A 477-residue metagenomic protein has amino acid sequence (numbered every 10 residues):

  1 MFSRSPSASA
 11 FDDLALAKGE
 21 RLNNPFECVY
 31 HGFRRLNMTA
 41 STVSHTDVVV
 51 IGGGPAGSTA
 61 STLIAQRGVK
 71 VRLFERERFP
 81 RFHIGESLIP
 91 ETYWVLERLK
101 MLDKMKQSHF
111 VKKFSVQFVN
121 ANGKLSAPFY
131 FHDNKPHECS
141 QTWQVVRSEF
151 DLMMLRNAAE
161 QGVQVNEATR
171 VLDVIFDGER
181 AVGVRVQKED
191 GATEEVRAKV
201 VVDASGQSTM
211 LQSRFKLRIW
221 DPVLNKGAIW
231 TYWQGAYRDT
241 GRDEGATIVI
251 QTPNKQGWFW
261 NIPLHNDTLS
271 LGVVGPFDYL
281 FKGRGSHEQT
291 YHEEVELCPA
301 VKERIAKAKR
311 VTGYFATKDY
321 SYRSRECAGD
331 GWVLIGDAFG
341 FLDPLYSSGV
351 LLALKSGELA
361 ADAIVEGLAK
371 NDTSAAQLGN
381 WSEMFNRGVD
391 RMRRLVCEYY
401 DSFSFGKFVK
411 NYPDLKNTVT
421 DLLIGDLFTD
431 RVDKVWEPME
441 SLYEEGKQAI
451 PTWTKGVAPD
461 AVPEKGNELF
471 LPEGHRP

Functional and structural regions predicted by a protein language model:
S41-G54: Beta1/beta-strand and adjacent pyrophosphate-binding region of the FAD-binding site in flavoprotein oxidoreductases
G57-S58: N-terminal Rossmann-fold NAD(P) dinucleotide-binding loop
A65-I84: Glycine-rich FAD pyrophosphate-binding loop
H83-G123: N-terminal FAD cofactor-binding segment of flavoenzymes
K135-R156, F281-S286: Short beta-strand to alpha-helix junction loop
N157-V301: Predominantly flavin-linked oxidoreductase catalytic cores and closely associated redox partners
Y279-A363, A369-N380: FAD/FMN-dependent oxidoreductases across multiple families
D362-P477: C-terminal helical "tail/cap" subdomain of flavin- and related membrane-associated enzymes
